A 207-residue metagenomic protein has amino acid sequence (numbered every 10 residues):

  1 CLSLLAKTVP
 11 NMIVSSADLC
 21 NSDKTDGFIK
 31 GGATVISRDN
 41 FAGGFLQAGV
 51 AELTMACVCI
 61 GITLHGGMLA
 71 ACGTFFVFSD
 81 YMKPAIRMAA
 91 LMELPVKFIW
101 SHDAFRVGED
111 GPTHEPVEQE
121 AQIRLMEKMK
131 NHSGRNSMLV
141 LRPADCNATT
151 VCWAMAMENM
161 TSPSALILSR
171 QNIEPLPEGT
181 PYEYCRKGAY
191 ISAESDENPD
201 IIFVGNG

Functional and structural regions predicted by a protein language model:
C1-P175, P181-C185: Thiamine diphosphate
T161-S162, L166, E183-G207: Long hydrophobic segments that form regular secondary structure
